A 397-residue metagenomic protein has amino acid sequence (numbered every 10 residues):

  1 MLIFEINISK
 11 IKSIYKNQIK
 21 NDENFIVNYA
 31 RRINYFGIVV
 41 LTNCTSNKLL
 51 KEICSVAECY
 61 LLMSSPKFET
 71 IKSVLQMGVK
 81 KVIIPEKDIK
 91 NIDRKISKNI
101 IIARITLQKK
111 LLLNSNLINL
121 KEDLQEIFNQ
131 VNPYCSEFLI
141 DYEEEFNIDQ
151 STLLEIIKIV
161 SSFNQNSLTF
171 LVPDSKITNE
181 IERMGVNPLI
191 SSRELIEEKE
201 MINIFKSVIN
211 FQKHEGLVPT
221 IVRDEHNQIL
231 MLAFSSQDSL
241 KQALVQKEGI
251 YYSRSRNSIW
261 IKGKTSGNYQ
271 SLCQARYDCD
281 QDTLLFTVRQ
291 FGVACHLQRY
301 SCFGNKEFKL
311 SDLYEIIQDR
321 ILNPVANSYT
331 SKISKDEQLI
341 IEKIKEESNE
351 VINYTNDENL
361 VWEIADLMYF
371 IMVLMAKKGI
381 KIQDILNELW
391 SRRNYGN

Functional and structural regions predicted by a protein language model:
I3-S13, F68-F146: Conserved anion-binding
N21-M77: N-terminal active-site wall of soluble small-molecule enzyme domains
G37-N43, F68-T70, M77-N91, L139-E145 (+1 more regions): Glycine-rich phosphate-binding active-site loops on the catalytic face of alpha/beta enzymes
I53, C59-L62, P66-K80, L111-L113 (+2 more regions): Catalytic cores of alpha/beta
L62-S65, N227, I344-V351, D357-G379: An amphipathic alpha-helical micro-motif enriched in hydrophobic residues with embedded/adjacent acidic residues
G185, E200-L217, D224, Q228-L230 (+2 more regions): Extended low-complexity intrinsically disordered regions
S235-R256: A short, polar/charged loop-to-alpha-helix boundary motif
I380-N397: C-terminal end-helix/capping segment
